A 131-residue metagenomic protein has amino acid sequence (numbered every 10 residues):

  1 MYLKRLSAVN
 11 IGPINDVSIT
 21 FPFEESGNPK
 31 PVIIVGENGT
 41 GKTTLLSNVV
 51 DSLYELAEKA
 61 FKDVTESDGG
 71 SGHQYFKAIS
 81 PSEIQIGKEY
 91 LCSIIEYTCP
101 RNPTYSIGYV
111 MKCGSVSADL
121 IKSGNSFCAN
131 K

Functional and structural regions predicted by a protein language model:
M1-Y54: Pre-Walker A-like glycine/lysine-rich segment at the N-terminus of P-loop NTPase domains
P29-I33, T43-L46, E58-A60, G70-G72 (+1 more regions): Glycine-rich loops and low-complexity Gly/Arg-rich segments that provide flexible linkers or classic glycine-based
G36, D63-D68: Juxtamembrane/interface motifs at transmembrane-helix termini
S47, K62, Y109: Glycine-rich, histidine-containing beta strand-loop boundary motifs that form or position
S52-V64: Post-Walker A helix-loop "phosphate-sensing" segment adjacent to the P-loop in P-loop NTPases
S67-K131: Nucleotide-state sensing region of NTPase/ATPase domains
